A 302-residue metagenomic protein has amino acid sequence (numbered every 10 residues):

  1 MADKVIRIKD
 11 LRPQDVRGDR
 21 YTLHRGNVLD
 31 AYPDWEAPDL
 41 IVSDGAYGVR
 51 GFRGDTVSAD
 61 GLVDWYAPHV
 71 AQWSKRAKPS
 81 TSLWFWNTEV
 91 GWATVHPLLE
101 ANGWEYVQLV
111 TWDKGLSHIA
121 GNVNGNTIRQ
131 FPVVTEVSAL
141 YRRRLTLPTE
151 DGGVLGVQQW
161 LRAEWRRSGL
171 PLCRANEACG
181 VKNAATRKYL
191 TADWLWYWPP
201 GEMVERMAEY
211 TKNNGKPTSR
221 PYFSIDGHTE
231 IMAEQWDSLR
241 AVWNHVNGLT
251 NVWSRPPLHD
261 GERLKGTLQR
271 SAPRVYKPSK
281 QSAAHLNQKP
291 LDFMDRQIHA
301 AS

Functional and structural regions predicted by a protein language model:
M1-K4, K9-S302: Core catalytic lobe of class I
